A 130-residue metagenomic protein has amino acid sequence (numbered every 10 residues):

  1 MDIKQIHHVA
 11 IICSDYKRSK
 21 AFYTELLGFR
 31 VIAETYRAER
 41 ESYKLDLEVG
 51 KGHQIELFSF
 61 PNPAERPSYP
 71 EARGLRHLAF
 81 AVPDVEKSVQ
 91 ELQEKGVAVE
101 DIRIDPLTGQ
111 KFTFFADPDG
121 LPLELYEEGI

Functional and structural regions predicted by a protein language model:
M1-D2, T35, D46, V89-I130: Vicinal oxygen chelate
M1-R18, L75-F80, G129-I130: N-terminal beta-strand motif that seeds the catalytic metal site of vicinal oxygen chelate
Q5, E41-Y43, G74, G109: Exposed loop/turn and edge beta-strand positions of beta-sandwich/beta-sheet ligand-binding modules
I12-H53, E94: Core segments of cupin and vicinal oxygen chelate
I32-A33, R40-Y43, N62-S68, D101: A short, acidic/glycine-rich surface segment
S59-P63, E127-I130: Acetyl-CoA-dependent GNAT
